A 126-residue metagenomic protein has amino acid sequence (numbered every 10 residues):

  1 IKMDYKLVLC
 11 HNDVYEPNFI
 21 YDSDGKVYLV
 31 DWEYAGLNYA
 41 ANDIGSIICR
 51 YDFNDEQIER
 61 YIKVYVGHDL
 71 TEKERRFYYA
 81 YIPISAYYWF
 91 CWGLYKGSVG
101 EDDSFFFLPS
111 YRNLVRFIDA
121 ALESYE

Functional and structural regions predicted by a protein language model:
I1-N12, S23-D24, L114-R116: An alpha-helical support segment within catalytic cores of ATP-dependent transferases
L9, Y28-D31: Pre-DFG segment of protein kinase catalytic domains
A41-L70, P83-D102: Active-site activation/catalytic loop segments of kinase-like enzymes and analogous catalytic loops in related
R76, A80-I84: Start-of-helix signal in alpha-solenoid helical-repeat scaffolds, especially tetratricopeptide repeats
C91-E126: ATP/Mg2+ or Mg2+-diphosphate-binding catalytic cores that bind nucleotide phosphates or diphosphates via glycine-rich
